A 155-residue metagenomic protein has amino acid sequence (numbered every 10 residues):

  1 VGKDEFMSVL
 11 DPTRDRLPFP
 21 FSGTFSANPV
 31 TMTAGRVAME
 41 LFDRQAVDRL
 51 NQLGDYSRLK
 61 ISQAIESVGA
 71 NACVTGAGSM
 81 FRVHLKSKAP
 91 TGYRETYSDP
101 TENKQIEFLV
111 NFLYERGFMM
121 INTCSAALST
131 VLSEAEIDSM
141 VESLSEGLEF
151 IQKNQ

Functional and structural regions predicted by a protein language model:
V1-Q155: Conserved N-terminal phosphate-binding loop of PLP-dependent enzymes in the Aspartate aminotransferase
